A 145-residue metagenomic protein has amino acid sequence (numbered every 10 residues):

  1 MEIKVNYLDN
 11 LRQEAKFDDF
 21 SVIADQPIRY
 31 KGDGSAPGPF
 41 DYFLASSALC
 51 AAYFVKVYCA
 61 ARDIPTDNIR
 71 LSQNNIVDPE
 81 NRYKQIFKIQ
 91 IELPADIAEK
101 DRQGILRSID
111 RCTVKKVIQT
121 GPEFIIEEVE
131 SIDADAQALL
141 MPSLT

Functional and structural regions predicted by a protein language model:
M1-A45, K56-T145: Extended beta-strand/beta-hairpin segments
C50-A51: Alpha-helical metal-binding/catalytic segments enriched in His/Glu/Asp
